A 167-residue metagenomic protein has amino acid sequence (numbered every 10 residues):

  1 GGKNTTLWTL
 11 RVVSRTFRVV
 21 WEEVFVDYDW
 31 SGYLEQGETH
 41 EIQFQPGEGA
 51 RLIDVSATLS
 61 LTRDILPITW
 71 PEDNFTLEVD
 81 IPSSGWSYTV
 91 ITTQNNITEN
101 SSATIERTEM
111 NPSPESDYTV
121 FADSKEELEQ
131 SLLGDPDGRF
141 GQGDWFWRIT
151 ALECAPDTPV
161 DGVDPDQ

Functional and structural regions predicted by a protein language model:
G2-W21: Short, polar/proline-rich extracytoplasmic segments that appear immediately after membrane translocation
T5-T9, T76-S83, S131-Q167: C-terminal edge strands of extracellular/lumenal beta-sandwich accessory domains
L7, V20, D29, G85 (+2 more regions): Residues in intrinsically disordered, low-complexity segments of regulatory proteins
R18, D29-T104: Acidic, Ser/Thr/Pro-rich low-complexity intrinsically disordered segments
T39-L52, E129-D144: Short, surface-exposed loop and linker segments with low hydrophobicity and enrichment for Pro/Ser/Thr
I97-F140: Beta-sandwich interaction modules
